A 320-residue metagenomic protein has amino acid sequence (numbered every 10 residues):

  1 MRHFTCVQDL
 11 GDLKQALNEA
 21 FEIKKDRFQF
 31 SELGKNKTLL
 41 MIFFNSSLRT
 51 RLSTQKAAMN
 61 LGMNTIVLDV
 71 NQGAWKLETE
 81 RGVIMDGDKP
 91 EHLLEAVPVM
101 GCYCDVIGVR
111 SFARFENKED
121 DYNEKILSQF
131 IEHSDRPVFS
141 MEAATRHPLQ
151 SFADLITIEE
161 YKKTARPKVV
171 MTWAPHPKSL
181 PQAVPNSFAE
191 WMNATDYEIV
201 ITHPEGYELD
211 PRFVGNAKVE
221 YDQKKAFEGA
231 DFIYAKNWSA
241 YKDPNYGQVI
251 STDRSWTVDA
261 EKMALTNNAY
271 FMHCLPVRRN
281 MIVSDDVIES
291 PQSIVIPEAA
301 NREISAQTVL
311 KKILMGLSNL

Functional and structural regions predicted by a protein language model:
M1-L52, K56: Positively charged, low-complexity intrinsically disordered leader regions
E32-M41, S47-E159, R278: Phosphate/diphosphate ligand-binding glycine-rich loop within oxidoreductases
L33-L39, R166-K168, N268: Phosphate-coordination loops involved in phosphoryl transfer and adenosine-cofactor binding
F44-V67, E159-K236: Glycine-rich phosphate/diphosphate-binding loop of Rossmann-like nucleotide-binding domains
A57, V99, F130, W191 (+2 more regions): Hydrophobic/aromatic ligand-binding patch that stacks against planar heteroaromatic rings of cofactors or nucleotides
R212-V287, Q292-S293: Rossmann-like adenosine-cofactor binding region
E289-L320: C-terminal helix-to-coil terminal segments
